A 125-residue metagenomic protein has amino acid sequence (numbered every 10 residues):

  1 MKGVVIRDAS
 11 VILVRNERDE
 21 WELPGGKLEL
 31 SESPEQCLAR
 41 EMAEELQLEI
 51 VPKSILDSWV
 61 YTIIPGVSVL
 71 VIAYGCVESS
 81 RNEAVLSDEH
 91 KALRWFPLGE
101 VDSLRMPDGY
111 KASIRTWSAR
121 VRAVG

Functional and structural regions predicted by a protein language model:
M1-V11, S58: Conserved N-terminal beta-strand and adjoining loop/helix that marks the start of the Nudix/MutT-like hydrolase domain
G3, I55, Y74-C76: A structural signal for short, well-ordered beta-strand segments
V5-I6, L13, C76-E78, W95: Conserved hydrophobic "DFG−1" position in protein kinase catalytic cores
S10-V11, E20, K27: Structural motif
N16: Short loop/turn segments immediately following the C-termini of beta-strands
E20-W21, D88-G125: Nudix hydrolase/Nudix homology domain
L23-L56: The catalytic Nudix box helix
V60-E83, R94, V121: Active-site-adjacent beta-strand/loop module that shapes the phosphate/pyrophosphate-binding cleft
